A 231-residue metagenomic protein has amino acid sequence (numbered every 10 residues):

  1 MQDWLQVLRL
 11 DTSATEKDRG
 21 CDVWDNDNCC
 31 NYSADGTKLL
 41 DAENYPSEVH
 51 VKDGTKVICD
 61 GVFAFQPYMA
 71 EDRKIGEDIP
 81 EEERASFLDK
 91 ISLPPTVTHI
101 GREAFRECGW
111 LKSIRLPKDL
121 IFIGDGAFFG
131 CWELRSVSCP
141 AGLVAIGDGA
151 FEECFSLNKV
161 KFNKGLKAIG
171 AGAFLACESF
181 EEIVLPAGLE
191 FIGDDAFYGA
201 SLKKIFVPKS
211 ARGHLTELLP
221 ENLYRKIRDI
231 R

Functional and structural regions predicted by a protein language model:
M1-N31, T37-V57, P67-H99, G109-F122 (+5 more regions): Structural signature of tandem-repeat unit edges
G61, G101-A104, G124-A127, G147-E152 (+2 more regions): Consensus positions within tandem repeat domains that build extended binding/scaffold surfaces
V62-Q66: Acidic, Ser/Thr
L175, F197, E217-N222: A structural signal for leucine-rich repeat
